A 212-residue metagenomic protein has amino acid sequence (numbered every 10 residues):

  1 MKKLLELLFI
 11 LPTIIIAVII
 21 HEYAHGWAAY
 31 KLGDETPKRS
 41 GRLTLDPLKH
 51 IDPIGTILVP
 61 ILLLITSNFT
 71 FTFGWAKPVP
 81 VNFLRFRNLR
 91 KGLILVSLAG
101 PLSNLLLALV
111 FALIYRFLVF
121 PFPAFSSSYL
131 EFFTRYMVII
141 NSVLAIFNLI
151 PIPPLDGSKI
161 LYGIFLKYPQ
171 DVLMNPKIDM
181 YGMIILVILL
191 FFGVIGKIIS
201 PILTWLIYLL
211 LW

Functional and structural regions predicted by a protein language model:
M1-W212: Hydrophobic transmembrane alpha-helices and their immediate loop junctions in multi-pass integral membrane proteins
